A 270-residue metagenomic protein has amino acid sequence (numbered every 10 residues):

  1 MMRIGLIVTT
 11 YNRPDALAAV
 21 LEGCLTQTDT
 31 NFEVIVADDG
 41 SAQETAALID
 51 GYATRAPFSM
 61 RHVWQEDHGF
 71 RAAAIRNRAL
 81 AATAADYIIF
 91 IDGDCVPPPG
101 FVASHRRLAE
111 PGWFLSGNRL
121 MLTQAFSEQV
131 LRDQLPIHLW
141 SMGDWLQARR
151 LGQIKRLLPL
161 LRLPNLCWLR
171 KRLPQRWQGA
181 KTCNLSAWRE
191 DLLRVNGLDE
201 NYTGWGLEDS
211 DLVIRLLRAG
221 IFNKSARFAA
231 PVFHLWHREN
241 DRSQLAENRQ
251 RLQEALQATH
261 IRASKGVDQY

Functional and structural regions predicted by a protein language model:
R3-G5, E33, D211: Cell-envelope/extracellular polymer assembly enzymes that use nucleotide-activated donors
A18, Q43-G51, G100: Acidic helix N-cap motif at the loop->helix transition within catalytic regions of sugar-transfer enzymes
E22-N31: Short, acidic, metal-binding catalytic loop of nucleotide-sugar glycosyltransferases
G23, D38-I49, C95: A conserved acidic beta->alpha catalytic loop
N31-S41, R61-Q65: Short beta-strand/loop segment that forms part of the nucleotide-sugar
E66-T83, G100: Glycine-rich, basic loop-to-helix element that forms the pyrophosphate-binding segment of sugar-nucleotide handling
I88: Short aromatic/hydrophobic "clamp" motif used to bind/position activated sugar donors
G100-R149: Conserved donor NDP-sugar-binding/catalytic core segment of glycosyltransferases
